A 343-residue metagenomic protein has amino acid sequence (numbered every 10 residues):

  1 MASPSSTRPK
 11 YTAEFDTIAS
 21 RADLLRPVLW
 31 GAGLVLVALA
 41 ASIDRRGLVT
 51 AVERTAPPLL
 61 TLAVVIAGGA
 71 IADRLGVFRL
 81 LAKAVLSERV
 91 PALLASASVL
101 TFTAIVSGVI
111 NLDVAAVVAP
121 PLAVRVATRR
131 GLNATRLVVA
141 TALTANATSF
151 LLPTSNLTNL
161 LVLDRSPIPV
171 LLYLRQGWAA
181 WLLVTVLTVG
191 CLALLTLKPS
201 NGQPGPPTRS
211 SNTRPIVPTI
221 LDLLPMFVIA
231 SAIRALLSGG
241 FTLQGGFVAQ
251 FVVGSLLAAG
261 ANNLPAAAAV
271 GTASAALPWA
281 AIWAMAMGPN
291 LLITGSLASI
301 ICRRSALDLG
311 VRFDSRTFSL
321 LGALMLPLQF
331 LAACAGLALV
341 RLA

Functional and structural regions predicted by a protein language model:
K10, L132, L171-T208, A298-A343: Juxtamembrane and boundary regions of transmembrane helices in multi-pass small-molecule transporters and channels
D16-I43, R54-A67, V118, Q203-I229: Hydrophobic mid-bilayer segments of alpha-helices in multi-pass membrane transport proteins, especially secondary
I18-L25, G47-P58, V170-A180, S211-I216 (+4 more regions): Interfacial loop-to-helix junctions that mark the boundaries of transmembrane helices in multi-pass membrane
E53, A70, L75, R79-A84 (+3 more regions): Transmembrane helical segments that form the transport core of multi-pass membrane transport proteins
R54-I66, Y173-G190, P278-I293: Alpha-helical transmembrane segments
A70-G76, V106-V118, T148-L157, S255-G271 (+1 more regions): Short helix-coil transition sites and intra-membrane helix breaks within transmembrane domains of multi-pass
L93-S98, R129-T141, I168-A179, L277-A286 (+1 more regions): Membrane-interface alpha-helices at helix entry/exit sites of multi-pass transporters
V99-F150, L161, A268-W283: Hydrophobic transmembrane alpha-helices that form the pore/transport pathway of multi-pass ion and small-solute
